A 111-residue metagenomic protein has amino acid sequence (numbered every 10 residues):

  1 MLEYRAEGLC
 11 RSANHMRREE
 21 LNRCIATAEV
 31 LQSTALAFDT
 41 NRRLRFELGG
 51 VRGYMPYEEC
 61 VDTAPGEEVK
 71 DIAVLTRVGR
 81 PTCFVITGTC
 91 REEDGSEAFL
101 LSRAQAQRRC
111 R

Functional and structural regions predicted by a protein language model:
M1-R111: Single-stranded RNA-binding regions, centering on S1/OB-family and related RNA-binding modules
